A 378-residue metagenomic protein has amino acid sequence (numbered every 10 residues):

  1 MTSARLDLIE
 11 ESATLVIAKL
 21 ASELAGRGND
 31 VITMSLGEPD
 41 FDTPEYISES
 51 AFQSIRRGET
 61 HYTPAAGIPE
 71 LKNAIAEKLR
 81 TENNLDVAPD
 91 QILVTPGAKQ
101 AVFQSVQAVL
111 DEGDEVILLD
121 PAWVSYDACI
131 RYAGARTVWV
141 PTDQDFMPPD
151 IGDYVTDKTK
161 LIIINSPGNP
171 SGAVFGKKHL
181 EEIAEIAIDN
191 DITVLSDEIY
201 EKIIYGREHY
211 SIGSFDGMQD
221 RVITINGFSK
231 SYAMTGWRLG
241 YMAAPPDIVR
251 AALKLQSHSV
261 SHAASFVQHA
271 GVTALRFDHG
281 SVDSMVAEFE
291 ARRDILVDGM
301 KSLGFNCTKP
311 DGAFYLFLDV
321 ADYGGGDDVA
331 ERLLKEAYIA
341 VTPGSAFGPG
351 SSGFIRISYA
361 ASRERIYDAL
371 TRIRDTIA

Functional and structural regions predicted by a protein language model:
M1-D7: Generic N-terminal amphipathic, Lys/Arg-enriched alpha-helix
D7-S12, I17, L24-D30, E38-S48 (+2 more regions): PLP-dependent class I/II
S22, A76, R80, V106-Q107: Generic structural signal for well-ordered alpha-helical scaffold segments
T43-Y62, A76, T81: Glycine-rich phosphate-binding segment of PLP-dependent enzymes
Y62-T95: Conserved N-terminal alpha-helix of the aminotransferase class I/II PLP-enzyme fold
